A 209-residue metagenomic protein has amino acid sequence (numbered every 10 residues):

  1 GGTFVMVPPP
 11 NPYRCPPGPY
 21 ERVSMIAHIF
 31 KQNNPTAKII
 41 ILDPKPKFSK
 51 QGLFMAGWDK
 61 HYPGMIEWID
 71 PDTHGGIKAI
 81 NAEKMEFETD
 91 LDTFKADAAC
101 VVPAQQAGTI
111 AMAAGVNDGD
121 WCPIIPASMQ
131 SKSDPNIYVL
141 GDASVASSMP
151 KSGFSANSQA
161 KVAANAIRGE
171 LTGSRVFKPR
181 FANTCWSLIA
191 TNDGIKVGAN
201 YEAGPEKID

Functional and structural regions predicted by a protein language model:
G1, F94-S158, G169: FAD-site-proximal beta/loop scaffold in flavoenzymes
G1-N33: Glycine-rich dinucleotide-binding loop and its adjacent helix/turn
T3, T36-I40, N136: Residues at the starts of beta-strands that form the adenosine-phosphate
P9, P44-P46, D142: Cofactor-binding loop segments of dinucleotide-utilizing enzymes, especially the Rossmann-like FAD- and NAD(P)+-binding
P17-E21, G52-L53, K151: Generic recognition of short, well-ordered alpha-helical segments
K31-D120: A Rossmann-like FAD-binding core segment of flavoenzymes
I167-D209: C-terminal, flexible cofactor-proximal segment of oxidoreductases
